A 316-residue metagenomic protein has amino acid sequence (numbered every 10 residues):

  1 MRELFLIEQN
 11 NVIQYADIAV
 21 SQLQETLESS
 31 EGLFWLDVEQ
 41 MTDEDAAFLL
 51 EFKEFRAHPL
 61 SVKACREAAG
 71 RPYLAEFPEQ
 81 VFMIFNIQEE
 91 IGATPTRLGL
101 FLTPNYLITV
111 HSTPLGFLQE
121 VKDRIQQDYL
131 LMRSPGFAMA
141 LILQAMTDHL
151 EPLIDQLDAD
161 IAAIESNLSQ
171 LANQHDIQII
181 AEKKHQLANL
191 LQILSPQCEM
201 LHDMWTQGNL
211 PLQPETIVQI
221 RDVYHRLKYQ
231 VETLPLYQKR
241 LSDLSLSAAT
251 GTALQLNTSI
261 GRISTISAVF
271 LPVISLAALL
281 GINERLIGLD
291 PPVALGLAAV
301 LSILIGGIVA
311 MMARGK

Functional and structural regions predicted by a protein language model:
M1-L130, P196, M200-L212, M312-K316: Helix-boundary and N-terminal cytosolic regulatory elements
V38, L143, L150, Q230 (+1 more regions): Alpha-helical transmembrane segments
E39-Q40, S112, Q144, A181-K184: Conserved residues at beta->alpha junctions
I87-G92, P135-G136, A249: Alpha-helical membrane-embedding segments and immediately adjacent membrane-interface amphipathic helices
A93-H175: Switch/coupling subdomain of P-loop NTPase systems
N105, M146, D155, A162-E165 (+1 more regions): Membrane-associated alpha-helical segments
I266-K316: Alpha-helical transmembrane anchor segments
